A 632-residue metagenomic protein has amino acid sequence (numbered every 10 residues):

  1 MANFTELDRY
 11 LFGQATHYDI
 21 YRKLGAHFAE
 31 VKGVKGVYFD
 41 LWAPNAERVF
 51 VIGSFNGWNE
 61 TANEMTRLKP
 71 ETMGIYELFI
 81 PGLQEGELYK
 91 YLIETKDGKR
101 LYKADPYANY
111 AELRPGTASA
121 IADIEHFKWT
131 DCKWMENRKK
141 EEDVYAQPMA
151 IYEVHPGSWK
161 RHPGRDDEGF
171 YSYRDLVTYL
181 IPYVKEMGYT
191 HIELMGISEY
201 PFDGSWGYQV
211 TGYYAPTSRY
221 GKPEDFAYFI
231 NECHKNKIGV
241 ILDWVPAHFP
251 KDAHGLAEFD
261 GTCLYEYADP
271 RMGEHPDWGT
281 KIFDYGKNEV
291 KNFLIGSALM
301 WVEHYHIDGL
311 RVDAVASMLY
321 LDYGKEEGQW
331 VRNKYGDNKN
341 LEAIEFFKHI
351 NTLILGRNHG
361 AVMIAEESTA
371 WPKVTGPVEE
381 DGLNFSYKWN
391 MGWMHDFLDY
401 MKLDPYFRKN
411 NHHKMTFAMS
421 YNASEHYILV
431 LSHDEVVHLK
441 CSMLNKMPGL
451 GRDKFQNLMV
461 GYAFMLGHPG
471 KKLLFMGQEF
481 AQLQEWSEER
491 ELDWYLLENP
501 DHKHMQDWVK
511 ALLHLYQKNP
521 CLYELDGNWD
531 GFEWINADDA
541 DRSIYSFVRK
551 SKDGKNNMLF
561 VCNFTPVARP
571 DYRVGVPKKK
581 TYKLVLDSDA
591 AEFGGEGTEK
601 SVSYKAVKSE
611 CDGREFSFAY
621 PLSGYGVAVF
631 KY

Functional and structural regions predicted by a protein language model:
M1-Y38, E60, L68-E153, S158-D166 (+2 more regions): The feature marks proteins involved in alpha-glucan
L41, Y91, V154, V184 (+11 more regions): Conserved, mostly hydrophobic/aromatic
W42-V49, P577-K580: Short proline/glycine-enriched turn/loop motifs at strand-loop junctions of beta-rich domains
S54-N59, K96, K579, D589: Change "in extracellular beta-sheet-rich domains … of secreted and cell-surface proteins" to "in beta-sheet-rich domains
E85-Y89, S601-Y632: C-terminal beta-strand-rich structural cap/linker in extracellular carbohydrate-active enzymes
E112, C132-M149, H155-N338: Substrate-binding/active-site clefts of carbohydrate-active enzymes
H306-D308, E326-E489, L496, Q517-V574 (+2 more regions): Conserved alpha/beta catalytic core and glycan-binding cleft of carbohydrate-active enzymes
D501-L522: Catalytic cores of secreted or luminal carbohydrate-active enzymes
